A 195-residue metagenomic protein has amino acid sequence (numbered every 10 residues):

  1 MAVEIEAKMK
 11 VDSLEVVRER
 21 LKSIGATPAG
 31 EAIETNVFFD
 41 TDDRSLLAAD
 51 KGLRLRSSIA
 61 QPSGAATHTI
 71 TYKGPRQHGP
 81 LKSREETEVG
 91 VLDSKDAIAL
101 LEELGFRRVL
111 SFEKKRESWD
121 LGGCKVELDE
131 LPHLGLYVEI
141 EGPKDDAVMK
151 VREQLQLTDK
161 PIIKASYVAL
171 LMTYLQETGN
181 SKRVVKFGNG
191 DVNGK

Functional and structural regions predicted by a protein language model:
M1-V126, L157-K195: N-terminal strand-loop-strand beta-hairpin
K10, P143-D145: Short amphipathic alpha-helical "recognition" segments used for binding
D129-L134: A contiguous pocket-lining binding segment that forms or flanks enzyme active sites
D145, V151-T158: A hydrophobic, small-residue-rich beta->alpha segment in the mid-to-C-terminal subdomain of diverse proteins
